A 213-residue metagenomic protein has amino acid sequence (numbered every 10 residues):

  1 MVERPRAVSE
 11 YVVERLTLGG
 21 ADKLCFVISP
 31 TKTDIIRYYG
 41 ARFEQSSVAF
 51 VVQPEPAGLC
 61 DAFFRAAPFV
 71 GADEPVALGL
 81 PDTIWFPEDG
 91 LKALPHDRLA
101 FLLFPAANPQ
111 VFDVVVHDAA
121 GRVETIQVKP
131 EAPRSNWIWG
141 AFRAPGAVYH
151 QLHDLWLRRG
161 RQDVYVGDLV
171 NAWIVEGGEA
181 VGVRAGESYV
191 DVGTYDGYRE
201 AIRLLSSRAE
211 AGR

Functional and structural regions predicted by a protein language model:
M1-E3, V115-D118, A144-P145, V192: Short beta-strand-to-turn element immediately C-terminal to the catalytic PLP-Schiff-base lysine in fold type I
M1-I36, S46-V48, Q53: N-terminal glycine-rich phosphate-binding loop and ensuing alpha1 helix
R4, P30-T31, P54, A107 (+2 more regions): Short beta->alpha linker loops
V8-V12, A62-R65, D168-L169: Well-ordered alpha-helical segments embedded in enzymatic catalytic cores
A21, G71, V175: Short conserved AdoMet
C25, A49, P75-A77, R98-F101 (+3 more regions): Structural motif
I35-I36, G40-A119, H153: Conserved beta-loop-beta/alpha segment of the NTase-like Rossmann-fold superfamily that binds/positions NTPs
L91-K92, R122-R213: Catalytic-core segments of class I nucleotidyltransferases/pyrophosphorylases that form NMP-activated intermediates
